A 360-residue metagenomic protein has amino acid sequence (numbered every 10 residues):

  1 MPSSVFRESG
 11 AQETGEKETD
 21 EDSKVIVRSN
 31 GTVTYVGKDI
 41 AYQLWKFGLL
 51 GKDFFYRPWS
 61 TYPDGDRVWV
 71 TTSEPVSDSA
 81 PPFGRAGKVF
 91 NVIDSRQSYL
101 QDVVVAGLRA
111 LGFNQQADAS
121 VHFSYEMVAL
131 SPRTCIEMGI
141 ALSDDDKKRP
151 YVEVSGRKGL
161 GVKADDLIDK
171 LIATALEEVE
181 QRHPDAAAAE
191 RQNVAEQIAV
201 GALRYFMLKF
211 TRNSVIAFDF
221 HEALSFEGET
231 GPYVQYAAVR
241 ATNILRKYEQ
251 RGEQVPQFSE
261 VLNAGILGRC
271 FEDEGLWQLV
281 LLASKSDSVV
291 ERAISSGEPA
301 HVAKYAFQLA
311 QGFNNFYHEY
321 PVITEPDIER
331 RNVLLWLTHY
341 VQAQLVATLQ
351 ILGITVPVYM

Functional and structural regions predicted by a protein language model:
M1-M360: Non-catalytic interaction-recognition regions
